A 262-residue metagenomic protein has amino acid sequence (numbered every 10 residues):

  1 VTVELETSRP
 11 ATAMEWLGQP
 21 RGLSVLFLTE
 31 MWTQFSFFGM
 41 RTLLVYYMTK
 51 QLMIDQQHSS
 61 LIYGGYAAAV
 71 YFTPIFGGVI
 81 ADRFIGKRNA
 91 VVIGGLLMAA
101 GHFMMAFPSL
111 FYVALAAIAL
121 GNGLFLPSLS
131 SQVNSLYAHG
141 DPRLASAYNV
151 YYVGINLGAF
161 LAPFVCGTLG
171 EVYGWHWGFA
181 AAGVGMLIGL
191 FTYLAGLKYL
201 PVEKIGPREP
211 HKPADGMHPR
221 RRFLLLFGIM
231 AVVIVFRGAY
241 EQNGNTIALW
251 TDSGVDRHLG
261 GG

Functional and structural regions predicted by a protein language model:
V1-Q19, H139-G140, C166-G262: Intracellular loop-helix junctions on the cytosolic face of multi-pass helical membrane proteins
G18-A67, G228, F236-W250: Helix-loop boundary and gating motifs at the non-cytosolic
T42, I75-F76, L157-Y173: A gly/Pro-rich, aromatic-decorated transmembrane alpha-helix motif that marks the paired, flexible gating helices
G64-A81, L126, F160: Central cavity-lining transmembrane alpha-helices of secondary-active solute carriers, predominantly the Major
D82-G95, G140-L144: Cytoplasmic membrane-interface "Motif A"-like loop-to-helix N-cap segments of 12-TM Major Facilitator Superfamily
R88-M104, P108: Structural signature of the two symmetry-related core transmembrane helices
M104-L115, L126: Helix-loop junctions at membrane interfaces in 12-TM secondary transporters
L124-H139: Intracellular juxtamembrane helix-capping segments at the cytosolic ends of symmetry-related transmembrane helices
